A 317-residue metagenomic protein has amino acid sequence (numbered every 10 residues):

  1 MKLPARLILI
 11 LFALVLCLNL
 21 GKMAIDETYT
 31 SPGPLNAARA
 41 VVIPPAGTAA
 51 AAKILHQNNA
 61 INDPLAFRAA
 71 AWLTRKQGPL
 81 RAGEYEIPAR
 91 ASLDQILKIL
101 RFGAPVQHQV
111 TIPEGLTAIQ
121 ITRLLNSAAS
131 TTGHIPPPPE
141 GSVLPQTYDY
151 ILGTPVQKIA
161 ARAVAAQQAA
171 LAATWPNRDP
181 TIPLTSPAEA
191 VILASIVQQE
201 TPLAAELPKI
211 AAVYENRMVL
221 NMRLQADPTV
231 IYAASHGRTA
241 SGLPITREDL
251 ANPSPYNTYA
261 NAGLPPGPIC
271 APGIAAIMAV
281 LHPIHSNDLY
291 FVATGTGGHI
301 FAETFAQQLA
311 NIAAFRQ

Functional and structural regions predicted by a protein language model:
M1-A37: N-terminal type II signal-anchor transmembrane helix that functions as the membrane-insertion/stop-transfer segment
K2-P4, P44-A49, A69-L73, T239 (+2 more regions): A broad, low-specificity signal for short, low-complexity segments enriched in glycine/proline and polar/charged
R6-I10, A38-A40, G78, L116 (+2 more regions): Short low-complexity stretches enriched in small and charged residues
L7, L11, A49, L184-T185: Generic hydrophobic-segment detector
L11-L16, N58-N59, A82-E84, A260-P265 (+1 more regions): N-terminal start-of-chain detector that recognizes signal peptides and the immediate post-cleavage beginning
K22-P176: Signal peptide-directed extracytoplasmic domains
T122-H134, P138-Q317: Bacterial extracytoplasmic/cell-wall-associated proteins, especially those involved in peptidoglycan
